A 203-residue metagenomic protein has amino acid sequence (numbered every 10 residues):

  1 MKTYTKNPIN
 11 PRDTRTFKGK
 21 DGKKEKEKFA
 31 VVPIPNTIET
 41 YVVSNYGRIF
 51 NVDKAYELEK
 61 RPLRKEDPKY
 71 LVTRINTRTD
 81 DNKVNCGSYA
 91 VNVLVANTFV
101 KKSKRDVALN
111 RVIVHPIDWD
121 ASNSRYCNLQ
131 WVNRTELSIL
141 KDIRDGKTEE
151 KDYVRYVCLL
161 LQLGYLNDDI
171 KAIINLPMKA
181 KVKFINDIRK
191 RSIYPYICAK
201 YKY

Functional and structural regions predicted by a protein language model:
K2-I113, D120-D169, I174-K179, K183 (+1 more regions): Conserved recognition-core residues within compact binding domains
